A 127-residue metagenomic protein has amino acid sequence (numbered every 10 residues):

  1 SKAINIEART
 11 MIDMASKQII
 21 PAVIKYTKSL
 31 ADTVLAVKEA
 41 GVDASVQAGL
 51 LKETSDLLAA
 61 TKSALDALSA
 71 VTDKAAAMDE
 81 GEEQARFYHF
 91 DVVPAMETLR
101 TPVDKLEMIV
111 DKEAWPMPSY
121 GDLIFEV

Functional and structural regions predicted by a protein language model:
S1-V127: C-terminal amphipathic alpha-helical interaction region
